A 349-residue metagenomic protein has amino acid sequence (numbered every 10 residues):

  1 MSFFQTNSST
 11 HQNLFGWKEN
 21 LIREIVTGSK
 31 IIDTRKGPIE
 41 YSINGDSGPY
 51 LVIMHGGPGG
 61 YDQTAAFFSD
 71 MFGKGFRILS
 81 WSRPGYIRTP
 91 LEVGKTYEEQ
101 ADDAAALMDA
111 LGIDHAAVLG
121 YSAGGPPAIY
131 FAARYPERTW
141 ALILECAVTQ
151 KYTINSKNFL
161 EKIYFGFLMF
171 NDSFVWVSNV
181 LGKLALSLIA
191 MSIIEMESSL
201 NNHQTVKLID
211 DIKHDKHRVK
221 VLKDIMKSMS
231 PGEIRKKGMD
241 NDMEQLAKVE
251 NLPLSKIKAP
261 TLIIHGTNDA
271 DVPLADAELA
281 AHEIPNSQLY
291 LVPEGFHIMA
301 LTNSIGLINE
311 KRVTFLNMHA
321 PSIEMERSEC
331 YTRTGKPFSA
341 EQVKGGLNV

Functional and structural regions predicted by a protein language model:
E40-R88: Conserved HGGG/HGGXW glycine-rich cap/lid loop of the alpha/beta-hydrolase fold
E99-A117: Conserved acidic catalytic loop of the alpha/beta-hydrolase fold
H115-N158: Conserved hydrolase catalytic core segment
L142-K183: Flexible "cap/lid" loop of the alpha/beta hydrolase fold
M169-L252: Alpha/beta-hydrolase
K237, T267-V272: Acidic catalytic loop of the alpha/beta-hydrolase fold
I257, I263-H265, D269: Short beta-strand/loop motif that positions the catalytic acidic residue of the alpha/beta-hydrolase fold
S287-V349: Catalytic active-site module of serine/aspartate enzymes centered on a nucleophile-bearing elbow/loop
